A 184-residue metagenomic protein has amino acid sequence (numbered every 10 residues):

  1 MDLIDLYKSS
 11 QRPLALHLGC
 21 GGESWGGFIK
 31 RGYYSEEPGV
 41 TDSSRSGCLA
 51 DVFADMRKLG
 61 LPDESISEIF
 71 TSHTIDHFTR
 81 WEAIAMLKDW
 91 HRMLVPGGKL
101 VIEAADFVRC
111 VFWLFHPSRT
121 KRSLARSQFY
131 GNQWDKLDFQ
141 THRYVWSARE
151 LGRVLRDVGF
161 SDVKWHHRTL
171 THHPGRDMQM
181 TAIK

Functional and structural regions predicted by a protein language model:
M1, A15, G22, S147-A148: A structural signal for well-ordered alpha-helical scaffolds and beta->alpha junctions
M1-P13: Conserved alpha-helix/loop element of class I SAM-dependent methyltransferases that forms part of the SAM/SAH-binding
D2-D5, P38-S43, G152: Intrinsically disordered, low-complexity boundary segments flanking structured domains
I4-L6, G22-S24, L59, R153 (+1 more regions): Short, flexible, glycine/charge-rich loop motifs used to bind or transfer phosphoryl groups or to couple energy/partner
S10, S46, P174-G175: A generic fold-level signal
S10-Q11, G60, H116, G159: Short, flexible coil/linker elements and helix-boundary hinge sites characteristic of intrinsically disordered
P13-F112, M180-K184: Conserved SAM-binding loop
W81-D89, M93-V95, K99-I183: S-adenosyl-L-methionine-dependent methyltransferase catalytic module, highlighting the catalytic core
